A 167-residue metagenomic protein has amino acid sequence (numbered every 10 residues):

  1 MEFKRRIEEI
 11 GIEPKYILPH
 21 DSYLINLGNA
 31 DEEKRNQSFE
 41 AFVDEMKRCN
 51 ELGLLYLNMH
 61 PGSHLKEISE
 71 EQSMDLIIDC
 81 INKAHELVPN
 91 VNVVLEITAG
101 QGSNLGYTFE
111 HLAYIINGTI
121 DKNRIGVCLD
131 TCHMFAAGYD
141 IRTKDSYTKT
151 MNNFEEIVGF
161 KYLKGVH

Functional and structural regions predicted by a protein language model:
M1-P19, I25-D44: N-terminal pre-domain/capping segments
E2, L76-D79, K149, N153: Long, highly charged amphipathic alpha-helices
E13, G53, P89, G159-Y162: Short loop/turn motifs at secondary-structure junctions
K15-D21, L57-M59, V93-L95, I125-L129 (+1 more regions): Hydrophobic faces of well-ordered beta-strands that scaffold small-molecule active sites in alpha/beta enzyme cores
Y23, A99, H133: Short, glycine/acidic-enriched loop or turn micro-motifs at the edges of active sites
L27-G126: Active-site acidic/histidine proton-transfer and metal-coordination neighborhood in alpha/beta enzyme cores
A113-H167: Histidine-acidic metal/acid-base catalytic patches
